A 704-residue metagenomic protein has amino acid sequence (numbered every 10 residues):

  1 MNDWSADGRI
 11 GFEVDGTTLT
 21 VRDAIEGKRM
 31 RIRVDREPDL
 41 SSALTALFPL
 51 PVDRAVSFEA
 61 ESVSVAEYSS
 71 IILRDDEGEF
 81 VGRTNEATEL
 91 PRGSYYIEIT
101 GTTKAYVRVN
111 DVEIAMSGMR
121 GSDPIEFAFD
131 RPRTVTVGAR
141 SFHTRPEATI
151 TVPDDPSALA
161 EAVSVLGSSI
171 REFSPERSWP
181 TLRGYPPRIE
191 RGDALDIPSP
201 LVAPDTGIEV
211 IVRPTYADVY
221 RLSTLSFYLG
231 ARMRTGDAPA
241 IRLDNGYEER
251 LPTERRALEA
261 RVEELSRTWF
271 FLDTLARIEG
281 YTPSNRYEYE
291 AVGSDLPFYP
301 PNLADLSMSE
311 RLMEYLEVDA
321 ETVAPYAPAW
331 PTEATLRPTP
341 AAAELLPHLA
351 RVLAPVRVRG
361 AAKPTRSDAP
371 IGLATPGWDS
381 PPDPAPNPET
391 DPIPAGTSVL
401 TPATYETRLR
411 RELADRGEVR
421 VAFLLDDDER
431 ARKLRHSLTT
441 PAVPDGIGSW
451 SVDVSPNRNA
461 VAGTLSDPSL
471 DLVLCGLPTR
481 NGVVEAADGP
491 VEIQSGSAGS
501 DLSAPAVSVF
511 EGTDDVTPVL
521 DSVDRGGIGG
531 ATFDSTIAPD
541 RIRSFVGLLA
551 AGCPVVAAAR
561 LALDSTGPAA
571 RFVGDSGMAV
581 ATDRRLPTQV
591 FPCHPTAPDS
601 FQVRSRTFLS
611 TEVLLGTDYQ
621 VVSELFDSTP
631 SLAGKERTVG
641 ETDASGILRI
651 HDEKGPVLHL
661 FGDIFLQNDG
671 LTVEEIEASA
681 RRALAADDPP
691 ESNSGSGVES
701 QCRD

Functional and structural regions predicted by a protein language model:
M1-V14, M30, H348, L353-I393 (+7 more regions): Secretory targeting signatures
A6-R9, V14-T17, R120-G121, E126-I211 (+1 more regions): Acidic, contiguous N-terminal accessory segments
D7, G11, T18-S70, A506-S645: Active-site-proximal C-terminal subdomain of hydrolase catalytic domains
A43-F48, D53-G101, Y106-R108, E113-M119 (+1 more regions): Long, folded non-catalytic interaction modules
I211-T215, L424-D428, D453-P456, C475-P478 (+2 more regions): Structural motif
V318-L472: A domain-level signal for caspase-like cysteine endopeptidase catalytic cores and their zymogen-processing architecture
V454-S469, T479-I528: Cysteine protease catalytic core and zymogen-processing segment of caspase-like enzymes
V621-D704: Extended non-globular C-terminal regions
